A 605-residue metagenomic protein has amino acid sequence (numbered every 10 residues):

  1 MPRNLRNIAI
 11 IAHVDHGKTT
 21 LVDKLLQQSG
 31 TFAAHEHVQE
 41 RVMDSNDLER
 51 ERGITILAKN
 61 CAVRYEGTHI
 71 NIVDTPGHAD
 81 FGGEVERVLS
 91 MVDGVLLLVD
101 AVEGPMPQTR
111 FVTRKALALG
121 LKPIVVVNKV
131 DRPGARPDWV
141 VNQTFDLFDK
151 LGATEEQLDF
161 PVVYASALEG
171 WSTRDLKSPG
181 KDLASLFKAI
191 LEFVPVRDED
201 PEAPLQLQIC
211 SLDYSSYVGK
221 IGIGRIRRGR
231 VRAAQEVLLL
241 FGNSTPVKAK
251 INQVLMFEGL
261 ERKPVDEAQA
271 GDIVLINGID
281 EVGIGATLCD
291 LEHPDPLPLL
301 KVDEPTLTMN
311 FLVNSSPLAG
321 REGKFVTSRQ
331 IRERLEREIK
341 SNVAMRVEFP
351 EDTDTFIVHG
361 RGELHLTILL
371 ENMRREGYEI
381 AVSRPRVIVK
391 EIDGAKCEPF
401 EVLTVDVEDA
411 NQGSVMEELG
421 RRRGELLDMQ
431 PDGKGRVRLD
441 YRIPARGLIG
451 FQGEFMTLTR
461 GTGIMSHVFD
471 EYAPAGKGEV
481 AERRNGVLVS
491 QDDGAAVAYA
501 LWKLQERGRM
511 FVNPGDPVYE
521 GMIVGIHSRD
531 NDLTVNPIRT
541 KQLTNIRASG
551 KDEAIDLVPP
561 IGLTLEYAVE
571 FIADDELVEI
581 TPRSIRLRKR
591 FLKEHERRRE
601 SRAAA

Functional and structural regions predicted by a protein language model:
M1-V99, E103-P105, Q143, L212-S215: P-loop NTPase switch module centered on the Walker A-proximal segment
T68, V92-V95, L119-P123, Q157-F160: Short glycine-/polar-rich loops that comprise or flank the Walker A/P-loop and associated switch/sensor motifs
L97, V125-V126, V358: Structural beta-sheet core signal
G104-G120, V141: Amphipathic helical hotspot of TIR/SEFIR-family domains
K122, R132-E192: Canonical P-loop GTPase G-domain recognition
N128, S166, G362: Active-site glycine-centered loops adjacent to acidic/histidine catalytic or metal-binding residues that shape
D159-P161, K181, S185-V196, G222-A605: Accessory interaction regions appended to the cores of large information-processing enzymes
E202, L207, Y214-G219: A contiguous, basic/glycine-rich beta-loop/short-helix subdomain that forms a polymer-engagement track
